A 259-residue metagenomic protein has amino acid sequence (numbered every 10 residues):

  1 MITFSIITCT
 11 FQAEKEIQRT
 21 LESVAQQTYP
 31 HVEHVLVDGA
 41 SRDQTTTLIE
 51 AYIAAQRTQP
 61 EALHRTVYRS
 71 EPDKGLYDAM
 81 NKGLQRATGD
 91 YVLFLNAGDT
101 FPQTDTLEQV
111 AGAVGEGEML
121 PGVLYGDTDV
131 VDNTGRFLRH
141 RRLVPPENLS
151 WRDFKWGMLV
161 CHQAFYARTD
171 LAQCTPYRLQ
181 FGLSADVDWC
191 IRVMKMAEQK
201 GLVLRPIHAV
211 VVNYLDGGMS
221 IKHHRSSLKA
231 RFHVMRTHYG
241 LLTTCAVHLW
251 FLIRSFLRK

Functional and structural regions predicted by a protein language model:
M1-Q26: N-proximal low-complexity "stem/linker" segments adjacent to membrane-targeting elements
I2-S5, E33, D188: Cell-envelope/extracellular polymer assembly enzymes that use nucleotide-activated donors
P30, D38-L48, N96: A conserved acidic beta->alpha catalytic loop
S70-A87: Glycine-rich, basic loop-to-helix element that forms the pyrophosphate-binding segment of sugar-nucleotide handling
V92: Short aromatic/hydrophobic "clamp" motif used to bind/position activated sugar donors
N96-T100, D127: The conserved acidic donor/metal-binding loop of glycosyltransferases
T104-L138: Conserved donor NDP-sugar-binding/catalytic core segment of glycosyltransferases
G126, H140-S227: Conserved nucleotide-sugar donor-binding catalytic segment
